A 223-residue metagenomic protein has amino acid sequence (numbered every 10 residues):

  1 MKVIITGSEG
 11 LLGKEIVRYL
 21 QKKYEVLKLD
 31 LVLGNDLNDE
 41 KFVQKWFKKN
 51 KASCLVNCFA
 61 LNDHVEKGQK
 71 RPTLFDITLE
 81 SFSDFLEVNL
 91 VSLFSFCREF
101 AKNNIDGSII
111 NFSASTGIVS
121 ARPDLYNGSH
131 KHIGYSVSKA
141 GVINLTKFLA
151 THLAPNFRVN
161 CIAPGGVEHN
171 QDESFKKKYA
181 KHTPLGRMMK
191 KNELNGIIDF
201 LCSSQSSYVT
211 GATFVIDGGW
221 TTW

Functional and structural regions predicted by a protein language model:
T6-V17: N-terminal Rossmann NAD(P)H-binding glycine-rich loop of SDR-like oxidoreductase domains
C58-K70, G219: Conserved NAD(P)H cofactor-binding loop of Rossmann-fold oxidoreductase domains
E66-S83, P123, Y179: Substrate-binding pocket helix/loop in short-chain dehydrogenase/reductase
F75-F94, I110, Y135-V137, V142: Catalytic Tyr-X3-Lys loop
A114: Residue(s) in the substrate-gating loop at a strand-loop-helix junction that position the organic substrate next
N127, D199, T210-W223: Short C-terminal tail/terminal secondary-structure segment of NAD(P)H-dependent dehydrogenase/reductase domains
A154-R158, V209-G211: Short, small/polar-rich loop/turn modules that mediate ligand/substrate recognition or access, typified
T183-L194, Q205: A conserved structural motif in NAD(P)-dependent oxidoreductases
